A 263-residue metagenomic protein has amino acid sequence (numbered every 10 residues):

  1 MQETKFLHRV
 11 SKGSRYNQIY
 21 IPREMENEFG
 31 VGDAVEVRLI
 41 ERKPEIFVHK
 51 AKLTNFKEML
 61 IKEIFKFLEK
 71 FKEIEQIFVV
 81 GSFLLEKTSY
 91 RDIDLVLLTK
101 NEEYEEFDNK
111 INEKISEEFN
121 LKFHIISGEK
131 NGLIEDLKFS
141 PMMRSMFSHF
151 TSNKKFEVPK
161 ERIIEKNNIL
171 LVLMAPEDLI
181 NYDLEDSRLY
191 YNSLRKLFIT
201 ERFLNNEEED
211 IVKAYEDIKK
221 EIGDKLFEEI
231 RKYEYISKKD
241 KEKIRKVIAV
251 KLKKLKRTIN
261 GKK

Functional and structural regions predicted by a protein language model:
M1-L7, R15-Q18, E24-Q76, L84-Y90 (+1 more regions): Catalytic core of pol beta-like nucleotidyltransferases
S11: Primarily a LysM-type cell-wall glycan-binding module
V96: Acidic/His-rich structured neighborhood in mature extracellular/periplasmic domains
